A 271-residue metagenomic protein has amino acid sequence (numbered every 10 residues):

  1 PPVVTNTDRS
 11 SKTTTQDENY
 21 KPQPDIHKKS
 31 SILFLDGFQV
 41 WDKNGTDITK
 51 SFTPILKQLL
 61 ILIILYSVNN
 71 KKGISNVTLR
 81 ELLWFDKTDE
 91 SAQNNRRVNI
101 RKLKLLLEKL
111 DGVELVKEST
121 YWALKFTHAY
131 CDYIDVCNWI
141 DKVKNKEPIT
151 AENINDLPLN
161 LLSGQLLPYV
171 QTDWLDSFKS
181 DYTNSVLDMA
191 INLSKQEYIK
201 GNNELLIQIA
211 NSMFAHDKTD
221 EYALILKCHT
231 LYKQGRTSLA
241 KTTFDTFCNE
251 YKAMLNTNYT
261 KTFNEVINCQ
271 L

Functional and structural regions predicted by a protein language model:
P1-K57, E114-L115, S119-Y121: Short boundary/linker motifs that mark transitions into or out of structured domains
G37, F52-I63, D89-K109: DNA-recognition element of transcription regulators
G37, I140-L175, F247-N256: Short acidic-capped amphipathic helix/loop micro-motif used as an active-site/signal-coupling element
D47-L83, L103: Short amphipathic alpha-helical recognition elements used for nucleic-acid or partner binding across transcription
D111-T150, F263-L271: A short linear beta-strand->loop->alpha-helix hinge motif most characteristic of winged-helix/helix-turn-helix
